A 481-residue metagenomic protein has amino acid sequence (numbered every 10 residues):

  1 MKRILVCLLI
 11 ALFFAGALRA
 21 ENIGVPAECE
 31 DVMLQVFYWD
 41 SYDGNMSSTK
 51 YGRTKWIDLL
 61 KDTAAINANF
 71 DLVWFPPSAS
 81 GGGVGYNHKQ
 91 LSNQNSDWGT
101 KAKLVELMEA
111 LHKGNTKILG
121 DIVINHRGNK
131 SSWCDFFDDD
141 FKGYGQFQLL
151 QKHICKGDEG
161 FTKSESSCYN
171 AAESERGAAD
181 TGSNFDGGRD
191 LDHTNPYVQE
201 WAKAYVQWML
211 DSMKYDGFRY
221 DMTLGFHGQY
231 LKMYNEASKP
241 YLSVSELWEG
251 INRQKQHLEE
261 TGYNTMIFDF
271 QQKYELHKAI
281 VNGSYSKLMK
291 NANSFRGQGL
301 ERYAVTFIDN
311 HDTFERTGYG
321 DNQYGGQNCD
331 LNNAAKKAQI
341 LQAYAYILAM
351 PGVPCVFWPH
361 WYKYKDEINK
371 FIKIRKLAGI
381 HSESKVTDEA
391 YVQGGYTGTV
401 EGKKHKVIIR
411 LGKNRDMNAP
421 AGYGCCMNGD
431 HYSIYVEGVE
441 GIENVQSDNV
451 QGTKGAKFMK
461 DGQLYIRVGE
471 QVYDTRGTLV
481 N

Functional and structural regions predicted by a protein language model:
M1-I4: Positively charged n-region of N-terminal signal peptides that target proteins for export
C7-A15: Bacterial N-terminal signal peptides
G16-A20: Sec/Tat signal peptide C-region and signal peptidase I cleavage site
E21-F185, L191, L224-G250: Acidic/aromatic-lined carbohydrate-recognition and catalytic surfaces of CAZymes acting on diverse glycans
I23-W39, L60-A64, G83-Y86, S92 (+3 more regions): Active-site-proximal helices and loops of the catalytic beta/alpha 8
D190-Y205: Alpha-helical scaffold elements lining the catalytic groove of polysaccharide deacetylases
G438-Q463: Residue-level detector of functionally pivotal "anchor" positions at catalytic/ligand-binding pockets or at interdomain
Y473-T478: Short, glycine-anchored, charge-dense loop/turn motifs used at functional sites
